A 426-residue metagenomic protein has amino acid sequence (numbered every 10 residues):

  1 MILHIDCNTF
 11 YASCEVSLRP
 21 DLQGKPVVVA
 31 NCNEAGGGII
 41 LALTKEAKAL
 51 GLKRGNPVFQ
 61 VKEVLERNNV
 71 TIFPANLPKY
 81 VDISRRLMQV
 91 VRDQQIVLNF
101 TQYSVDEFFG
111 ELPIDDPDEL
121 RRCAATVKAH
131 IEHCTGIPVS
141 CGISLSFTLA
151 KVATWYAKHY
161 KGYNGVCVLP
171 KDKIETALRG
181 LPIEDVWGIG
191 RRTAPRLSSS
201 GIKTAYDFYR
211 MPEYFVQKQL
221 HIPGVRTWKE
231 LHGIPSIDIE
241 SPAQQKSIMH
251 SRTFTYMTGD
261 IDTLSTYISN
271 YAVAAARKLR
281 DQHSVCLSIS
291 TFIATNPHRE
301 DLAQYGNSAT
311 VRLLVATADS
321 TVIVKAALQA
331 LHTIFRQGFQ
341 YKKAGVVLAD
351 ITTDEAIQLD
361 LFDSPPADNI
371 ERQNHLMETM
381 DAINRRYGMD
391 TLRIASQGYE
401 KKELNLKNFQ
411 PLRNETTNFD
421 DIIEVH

Functional and structural regions predicted by a protein language model:
M1-V105, F109: Residues that scaffold, gate, or flank divalent-cation-dependent active/transport sites
D6, G51, V61, D106 (+6 more regions): A residue-level signal for conserved active-site and pocket-lining positions in enzyme catalytic cores
L18, I137, W155-S236: Compact, charge-rich alpha-helical regulatory domains located at protein termini
Q102-E107, S144-F147, S284-S288, F339-K343: Short Gly/Ser/Thr- and Asp/Glu-enriched loop/turn motifs at secondary-structure junctions
F109-K128, G201: Catalytic palm subdomain of template-directed nucleic-acid polymerases, centered on the conserved carboxylate motif
K128, E132-W155, I222, L231 (+1 more regions): Structured, non-catalytic alpha/beta "coupling" segments that mediate domain-domain communication and provide generic
P195-Q340: DNA-contacting surface of Y-family translesion DNA polymerases
L313-H426: Acidic, metal-coordinating catalytic segment for phosphate/diphosphate chemistry, firing primarily on the Nudix
